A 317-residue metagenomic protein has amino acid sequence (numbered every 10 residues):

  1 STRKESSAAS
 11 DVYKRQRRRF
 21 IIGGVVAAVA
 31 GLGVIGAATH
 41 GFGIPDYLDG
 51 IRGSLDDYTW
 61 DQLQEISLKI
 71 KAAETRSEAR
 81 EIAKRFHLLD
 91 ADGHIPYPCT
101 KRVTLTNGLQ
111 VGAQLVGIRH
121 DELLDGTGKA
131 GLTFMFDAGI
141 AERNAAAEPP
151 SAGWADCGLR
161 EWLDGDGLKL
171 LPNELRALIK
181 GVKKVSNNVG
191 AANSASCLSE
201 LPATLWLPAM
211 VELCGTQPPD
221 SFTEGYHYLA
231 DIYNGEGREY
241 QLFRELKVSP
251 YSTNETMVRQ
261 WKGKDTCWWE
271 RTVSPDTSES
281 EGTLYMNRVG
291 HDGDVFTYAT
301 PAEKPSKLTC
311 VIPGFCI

Functional and structural regions predicted by a protein language model:
S1-Y13: Single conserved hydrophobic/aromatic residue that forms the stacking wall/gate of nucleotide- or nucleobase-binding
K4, Q16-F20, T272, V289: Positively charged, low-complexity intrinsically disordered regions
E5, G24-A27, V34-I35, R76 (+1 more regions): Short, intrinsically disordered, low-complexity terminal segments
A8-D11, R19, Q114, I312: Generic detector of isolated residues embedded in canonical secondary-structure elements
D11-A27: N-terminal secretory signal peptides and thylakoid transit peptides that target proteins across membranes
K14-R18, L32-Q62, I66: C-terminal segment of N-terminal export signals and the immediately downstream linker at the start of the mature
G50-I317: Collagenous Gly-X-Y triple-helix signature in extracellular proteins
